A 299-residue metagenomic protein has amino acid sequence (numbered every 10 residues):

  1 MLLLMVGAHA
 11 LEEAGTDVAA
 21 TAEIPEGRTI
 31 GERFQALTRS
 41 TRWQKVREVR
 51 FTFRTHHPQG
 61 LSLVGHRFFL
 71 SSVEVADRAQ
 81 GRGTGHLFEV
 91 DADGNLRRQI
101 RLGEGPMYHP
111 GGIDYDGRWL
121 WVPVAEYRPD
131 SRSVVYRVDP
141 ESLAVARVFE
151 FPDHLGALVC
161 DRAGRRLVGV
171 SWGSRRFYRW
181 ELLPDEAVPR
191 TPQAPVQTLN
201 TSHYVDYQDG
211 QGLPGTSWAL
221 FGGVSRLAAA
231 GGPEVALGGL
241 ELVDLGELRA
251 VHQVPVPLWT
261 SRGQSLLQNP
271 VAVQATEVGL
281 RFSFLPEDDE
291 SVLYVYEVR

Functional and structural regions predicted by a protein language model:
I30-R54: A short helix->beta-strand "capping" segment at the edge of beta-propeller domains
K45-F51, L96-G103, A144-F149, P192-N200 (+1 more regions): A short beta-strand motif characteristic of beta-propeller blades
V49-A79, G83: Beta-strand-rich domains and repeat architectures in extracellular enzymes and scaffolds, especially beta-propellers
T55-G60, G105-G112, D153-D161, S202-G212 (+1 more regions): Repeated scaffold domains used in trafficking and secretory/extracellular systems, primarily beta-propellers
A79-H86, D130-Y136, R175-E181, A228-L242 (+1 more regions): Structural motif
G85, G94-G117, W121: Blade-loop segments of beta-propeller domains
D91-G94, D139-L143, L182-D185, L245-E247: Short loop/turn segments that connect beta-strands within beta-propeller blades
H203-E247: Loop/turn-rich, solvent-exposed surfaces of beta-rich toroidal or solenoidal domains
